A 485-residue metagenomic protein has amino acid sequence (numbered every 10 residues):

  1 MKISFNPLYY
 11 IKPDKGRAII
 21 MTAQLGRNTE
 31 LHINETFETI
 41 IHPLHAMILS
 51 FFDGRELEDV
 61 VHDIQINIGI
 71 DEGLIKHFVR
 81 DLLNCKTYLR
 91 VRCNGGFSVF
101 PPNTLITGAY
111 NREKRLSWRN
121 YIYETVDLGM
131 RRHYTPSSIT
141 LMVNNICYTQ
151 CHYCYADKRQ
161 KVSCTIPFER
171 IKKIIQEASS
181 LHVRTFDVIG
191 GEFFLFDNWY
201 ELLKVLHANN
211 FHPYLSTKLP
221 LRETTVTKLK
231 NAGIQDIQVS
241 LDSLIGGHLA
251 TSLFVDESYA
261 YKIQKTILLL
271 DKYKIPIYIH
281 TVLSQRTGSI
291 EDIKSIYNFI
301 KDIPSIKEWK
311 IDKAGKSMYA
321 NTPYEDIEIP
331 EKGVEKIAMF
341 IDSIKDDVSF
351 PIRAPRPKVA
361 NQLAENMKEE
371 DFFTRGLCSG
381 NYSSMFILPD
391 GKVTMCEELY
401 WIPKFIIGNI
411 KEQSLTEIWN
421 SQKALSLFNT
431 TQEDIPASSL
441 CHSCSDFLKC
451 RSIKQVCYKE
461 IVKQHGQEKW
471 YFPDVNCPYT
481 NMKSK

Functional and structural regions predicted by a protein language model:
K2-N6, K392, E398-K485: Flexible mid-to-C-terminal extensions adjoining Fe-S/redox cofactors in radical SAM and related proteins
I3, P276, E308, G315-W401 (+1 more regions): A C-terminal junction/extension of Radical SAM enzymes
A18-A46: Short alpha-helical segments that sit at the start of domains
T36-I139, S443: Long, charge-rich, low-complexity alpha-helical segments
R132-F168: Canonical Radical SAM [4Fe-4S] cluster-binding loop centered on the CxxxCxxC motif and its immediate flanking residues
I146, Q150, C154-D157, N381 (+4 more regions): Cys/His-rich metal-chelating microdomains
Q150, G190, P389-D390: Residue-level recognition of short loop/turn positions
F168-I189, F196-A314, D326-E328: Radical SAM/AdoMet-radical enzyme domain recognition
